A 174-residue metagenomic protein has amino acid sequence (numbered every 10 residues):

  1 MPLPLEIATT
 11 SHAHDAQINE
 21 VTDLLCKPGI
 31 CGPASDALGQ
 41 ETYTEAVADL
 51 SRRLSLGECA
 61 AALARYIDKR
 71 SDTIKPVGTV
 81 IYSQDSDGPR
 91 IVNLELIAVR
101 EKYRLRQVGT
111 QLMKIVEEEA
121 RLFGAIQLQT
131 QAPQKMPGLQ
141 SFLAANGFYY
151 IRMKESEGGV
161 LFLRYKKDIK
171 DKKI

Functional and structural regions predicted by a protein language model:
P2-L3, Q131, A145, K154-I174: Terminal substrate-recognition subdomain of acyl/acetyltransferases
L3-E95, R100-E101, M113-I115, E119 (+2 more regions): Acetyl-CoA-dependent GNAT
P89-I91, Q127, V160-F162: A generic structural signal for beta-strand entry/edge sites
R104, T130-Q140, S156-G159: Conserved beta-strand-loop-alpha-helix junction that forms the acyl-donor binding cleft
Q107: Glycine-rich phosphate-binding loop
T110, L122, Q134-R152: Conserved active-site alpha-helix within GNAT-family acetyltransferase domains
A120-A132: Conserved GNAT acetyl-CoA-binding A-motif
